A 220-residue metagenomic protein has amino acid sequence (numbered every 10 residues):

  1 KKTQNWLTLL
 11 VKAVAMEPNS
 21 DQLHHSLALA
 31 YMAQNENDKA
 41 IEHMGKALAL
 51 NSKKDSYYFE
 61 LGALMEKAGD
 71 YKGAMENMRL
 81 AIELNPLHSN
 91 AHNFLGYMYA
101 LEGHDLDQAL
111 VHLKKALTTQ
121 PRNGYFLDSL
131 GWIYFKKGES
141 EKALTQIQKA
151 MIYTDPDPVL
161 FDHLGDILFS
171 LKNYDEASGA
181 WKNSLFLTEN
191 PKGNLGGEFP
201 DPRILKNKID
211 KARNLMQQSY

Functional and structural regions predicted by a protein language model:
M16, L50, L84, T119 (+3 more regions): Structural marker of alpha-solenoid helical repeat scaffolds
D21-Q22, D55-S56, S89-N90, G124-Y125 (+2 more regions): Helix-start (N-cap) detector for alpha-helical repeat units in TPR-like alpha-solenoids, especially tetratricopeptide
L29, A63, Y97-M98, W132 (+1 more regions): Residue-level recognition of tetratricopeptide repeat
M32, F59, E66, A100-L101 (+2 more regions): Position-specific recognition of the canonical hydrophobic site in helix A of tetratricopeptide repeat
H104, H163, D175-Y220: Terminal, low-structured helical/coil segments at or just beyond the last alpha-helical repeat
